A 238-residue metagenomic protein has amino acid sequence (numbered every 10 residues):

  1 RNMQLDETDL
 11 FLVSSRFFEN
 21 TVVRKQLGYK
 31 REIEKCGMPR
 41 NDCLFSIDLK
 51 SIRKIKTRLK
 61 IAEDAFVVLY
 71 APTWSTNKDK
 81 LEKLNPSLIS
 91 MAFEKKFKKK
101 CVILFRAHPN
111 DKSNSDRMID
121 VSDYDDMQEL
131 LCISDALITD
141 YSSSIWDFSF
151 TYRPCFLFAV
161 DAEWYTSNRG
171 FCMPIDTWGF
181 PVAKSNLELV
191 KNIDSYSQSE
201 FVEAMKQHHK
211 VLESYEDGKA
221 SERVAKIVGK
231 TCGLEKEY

Functional and structural regions predicted by a protein language model:
R1-S46: Active-site and donor-binding regions of nucleotide-sugar-utilizing enzymes
D9, F66, D135: Conserved acidic residues
F11, L137-I138, C155: Short, well-ordered beta-strand core segments
S14-F17, A107-P109, Y141, S185: Helix N-cap/beta->alpha junction signal
Y29, N114-D116, S143-E213: Catalytic binding pocket for nucleotide-activated donors in carbohydrate/polymer assembly enzymes
C36-N114, S185, E216, A220-E222: Conserved catalytic-core segment of nucleotide-activated headgroup transferases in glycan assembly
L104-W146, F150-T151: Donor nucleotide-activated moiety binding/catalytic core segment of transferases that use nucleotide-activated donors
D217-Y238: C-terminal alpha-helical cap of glycosyltransferases
